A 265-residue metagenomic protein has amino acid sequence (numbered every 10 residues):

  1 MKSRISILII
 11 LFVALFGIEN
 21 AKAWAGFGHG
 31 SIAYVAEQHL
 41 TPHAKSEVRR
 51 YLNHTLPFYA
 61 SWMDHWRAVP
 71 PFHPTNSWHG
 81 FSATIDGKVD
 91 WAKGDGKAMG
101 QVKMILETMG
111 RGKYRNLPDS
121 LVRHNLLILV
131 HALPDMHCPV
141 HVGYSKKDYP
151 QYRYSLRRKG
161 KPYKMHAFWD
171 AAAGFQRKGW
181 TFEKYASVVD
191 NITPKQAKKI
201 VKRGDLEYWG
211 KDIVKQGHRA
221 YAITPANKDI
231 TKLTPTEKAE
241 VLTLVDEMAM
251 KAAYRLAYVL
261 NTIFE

Functional and structural regions predicted by a protein language model:
M1-G26: Bacterial Sec-dependent N-terminal signal peptides
K22-A132, P139-E265: N-terminal, motif-rich segments that launch catalysis or mediate targeting to/interaction with membranes, typified by
